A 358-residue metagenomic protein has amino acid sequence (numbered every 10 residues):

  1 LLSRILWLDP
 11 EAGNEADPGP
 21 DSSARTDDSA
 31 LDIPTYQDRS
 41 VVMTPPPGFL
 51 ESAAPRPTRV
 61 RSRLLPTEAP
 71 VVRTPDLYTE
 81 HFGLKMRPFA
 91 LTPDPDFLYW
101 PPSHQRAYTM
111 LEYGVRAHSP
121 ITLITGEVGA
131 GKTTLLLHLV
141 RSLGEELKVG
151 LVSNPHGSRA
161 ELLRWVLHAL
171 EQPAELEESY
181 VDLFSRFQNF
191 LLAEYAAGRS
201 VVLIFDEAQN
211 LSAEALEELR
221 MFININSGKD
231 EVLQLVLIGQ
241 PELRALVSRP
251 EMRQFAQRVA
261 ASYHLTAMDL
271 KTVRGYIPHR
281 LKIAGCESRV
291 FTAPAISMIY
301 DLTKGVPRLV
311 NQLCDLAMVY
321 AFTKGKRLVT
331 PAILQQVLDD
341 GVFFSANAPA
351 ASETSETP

Functional and structural regions predicted by a protein language model:
L1-A117, E356-P358: A short, basic N-terminal segment
L2-E11, P46-S52, T58, K282-P358: C-terminal alpha-helical "lid" subdomain
T79, S158-E161, A174-E218, S227-E231 (+4 more regions): Mid-core helix/loop region of P-loop NTP-binding domains shared across ATPases and GTPases
R87, E146-K148, G157-L176: Conserved NTP-binding/hydrolysis module of P-loop NTPases
H118-H138: Walker A/P-loop nucleotide-binding motif
V140, L243-R258: Short regulatory helix/loop adjacent to the ATP-binding pocket of P-loop NTPases
V152-H156, V247, A260-T272: Conserved AAA+ ATPase "SRH/arginine-finger" region at the nucleotide-binding site
H168-L170, P241-E242, P250, M268-E287: Conserved AAA+ ATPase "sensor/coupling" helix adjacent to the nucleotide-binding pocket
